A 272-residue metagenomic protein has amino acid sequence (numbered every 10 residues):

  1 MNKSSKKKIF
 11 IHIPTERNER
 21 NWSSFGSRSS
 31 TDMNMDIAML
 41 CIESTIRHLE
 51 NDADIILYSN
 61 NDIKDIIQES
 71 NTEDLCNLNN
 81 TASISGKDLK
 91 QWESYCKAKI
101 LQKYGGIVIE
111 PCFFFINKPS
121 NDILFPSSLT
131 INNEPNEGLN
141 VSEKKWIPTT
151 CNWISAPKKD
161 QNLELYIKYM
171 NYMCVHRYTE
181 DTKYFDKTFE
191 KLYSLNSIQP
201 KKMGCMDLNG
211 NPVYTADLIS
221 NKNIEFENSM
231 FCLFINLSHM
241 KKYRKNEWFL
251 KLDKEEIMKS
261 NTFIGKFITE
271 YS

Functional and structural regions predicted by a protein language model:
M1-E93, P111-S272: Glycosyltransferase-associated regions of secretory-pathway enzymes, highlighting luminal stem/catalytic domains
S94-G106: Small-residue hinge/turn detector
